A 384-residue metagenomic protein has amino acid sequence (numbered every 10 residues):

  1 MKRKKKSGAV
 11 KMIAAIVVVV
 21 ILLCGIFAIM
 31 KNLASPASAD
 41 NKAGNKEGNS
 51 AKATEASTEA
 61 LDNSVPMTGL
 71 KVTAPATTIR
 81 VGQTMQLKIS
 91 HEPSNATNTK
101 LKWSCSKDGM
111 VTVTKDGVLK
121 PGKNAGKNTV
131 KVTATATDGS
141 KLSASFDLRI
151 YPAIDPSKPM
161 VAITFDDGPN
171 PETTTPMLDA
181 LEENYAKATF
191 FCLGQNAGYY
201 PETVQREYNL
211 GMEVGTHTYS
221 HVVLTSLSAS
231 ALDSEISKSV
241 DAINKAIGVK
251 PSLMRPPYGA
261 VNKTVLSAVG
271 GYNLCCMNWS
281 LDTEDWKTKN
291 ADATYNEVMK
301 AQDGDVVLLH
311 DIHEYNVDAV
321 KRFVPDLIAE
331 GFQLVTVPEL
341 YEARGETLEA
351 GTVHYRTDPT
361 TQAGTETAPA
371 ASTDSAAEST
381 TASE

Functional and structural regions predicted by a protein language model:
R3-M12, A37-N41, E47, A51-P152: Extracytoplasmic soluble-region selector
A15-F27: Hydrophobic membrane-insertion alpha-helices, especially the h-region of bacterial N-terminal signal peptides
I26-D40: Hydrophobic single-pass membrane-insertion segments
A39-S64, T360-E384: Intrinsically disordered, low-complexity serine/threonine-rich repeat tracts
R149-L227, A231-K245, V249-K250, E342: Active-site beta->alpha N-cap acidic-glycine motif
I154, N184, A197-G198, Y315-A371: C-terminal domain-boundary segment and adjacent tail
V161-F165, A188-C192, E213-T218, S252-P256 (+3 more regions): Structural recognition of the beta-strand scaffold that forms the well-ordered cores of secreted hydrolase catalytic
A260, V265-K300, F332-R344: His/Asp/Glu-enriched short active-site or ligand-binding loop at hydrolase and phosphoryl-transfer sites
